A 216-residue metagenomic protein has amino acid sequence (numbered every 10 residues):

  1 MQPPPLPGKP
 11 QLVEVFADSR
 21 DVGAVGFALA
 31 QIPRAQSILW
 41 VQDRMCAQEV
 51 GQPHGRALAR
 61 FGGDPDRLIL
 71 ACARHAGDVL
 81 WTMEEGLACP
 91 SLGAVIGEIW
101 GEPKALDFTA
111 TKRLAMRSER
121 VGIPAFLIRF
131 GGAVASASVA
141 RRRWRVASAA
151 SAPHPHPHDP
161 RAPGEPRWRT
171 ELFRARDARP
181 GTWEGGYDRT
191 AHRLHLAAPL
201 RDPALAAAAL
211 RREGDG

Functional and structural regions predicted by a protein language model:
M1-A94, I99-G216: N-terminal regions of ATP-driven nucleic-acid and macromolecular assemblies, encompassing P-loop NTP-binding domains
